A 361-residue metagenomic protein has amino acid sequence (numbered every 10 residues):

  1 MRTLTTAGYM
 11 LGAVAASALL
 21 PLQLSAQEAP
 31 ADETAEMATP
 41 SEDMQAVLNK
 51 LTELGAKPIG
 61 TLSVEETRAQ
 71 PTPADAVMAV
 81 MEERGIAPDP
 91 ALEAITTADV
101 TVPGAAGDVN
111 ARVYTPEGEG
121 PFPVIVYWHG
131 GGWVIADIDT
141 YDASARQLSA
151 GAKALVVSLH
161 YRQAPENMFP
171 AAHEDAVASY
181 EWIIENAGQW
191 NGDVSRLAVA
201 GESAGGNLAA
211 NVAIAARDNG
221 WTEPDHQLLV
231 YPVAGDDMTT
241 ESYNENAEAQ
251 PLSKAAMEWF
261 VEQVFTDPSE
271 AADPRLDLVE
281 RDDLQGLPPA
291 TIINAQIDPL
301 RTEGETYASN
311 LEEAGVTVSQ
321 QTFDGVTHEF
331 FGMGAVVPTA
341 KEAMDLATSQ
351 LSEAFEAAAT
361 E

Functional and structural regions predicted by a protein language model:
M1-Q27: Gram-negative bacterial Sec-dependent N-terminal signal peptides
A29-V77, M81-E361: Alpha/beta-hydrolase superfamily serine-hydrolase fold, recognizing
